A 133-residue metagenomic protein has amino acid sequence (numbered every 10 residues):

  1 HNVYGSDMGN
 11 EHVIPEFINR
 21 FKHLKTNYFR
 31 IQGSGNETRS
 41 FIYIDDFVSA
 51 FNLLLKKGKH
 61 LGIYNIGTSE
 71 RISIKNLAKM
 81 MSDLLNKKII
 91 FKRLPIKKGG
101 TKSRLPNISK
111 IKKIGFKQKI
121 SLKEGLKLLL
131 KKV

Functional and structural regions predicted by a protein language model:
H1-I14, E37-T38: Flexible, glycine-rich beta-alpha linker
N2-G5, N19, S49: Active-site micro-motifs of SAM-dependent methyltransferase domains
E11, R20-F21: Mobile, glycine-enriched helix-loop/loop "lid" segments at the mouths of ligand-binding/catalytic clefts that gate
H23-V133: C-terminal substrate-binding subdomain of Rossmann-fold SDR/epimerase-dehydratase oxidoreductases
